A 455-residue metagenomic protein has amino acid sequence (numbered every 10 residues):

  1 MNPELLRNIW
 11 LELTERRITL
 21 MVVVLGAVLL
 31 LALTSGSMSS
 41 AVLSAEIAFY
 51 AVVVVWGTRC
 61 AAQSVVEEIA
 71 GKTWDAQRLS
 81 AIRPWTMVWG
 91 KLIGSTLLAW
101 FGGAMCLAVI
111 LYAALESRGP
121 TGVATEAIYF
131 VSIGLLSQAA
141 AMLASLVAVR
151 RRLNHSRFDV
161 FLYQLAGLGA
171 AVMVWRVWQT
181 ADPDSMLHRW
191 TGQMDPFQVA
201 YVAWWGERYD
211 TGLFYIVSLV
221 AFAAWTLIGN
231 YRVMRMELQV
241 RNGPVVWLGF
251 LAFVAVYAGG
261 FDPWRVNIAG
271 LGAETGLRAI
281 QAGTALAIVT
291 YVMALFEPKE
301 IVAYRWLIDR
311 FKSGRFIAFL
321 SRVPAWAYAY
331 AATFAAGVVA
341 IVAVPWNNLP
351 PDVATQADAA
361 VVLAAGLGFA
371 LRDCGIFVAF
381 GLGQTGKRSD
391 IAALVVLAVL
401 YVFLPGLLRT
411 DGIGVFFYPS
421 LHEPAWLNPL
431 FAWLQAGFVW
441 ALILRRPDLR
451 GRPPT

Functional and structural regions predicted by a protein language model:
M1-G71, K91-T455: Hydrophobic alpha-helical transmembrane segments of membrane proteins
A76-W85: Short helix-to-coil transition segments within interhelical loops that connect adjacent transmembrane helices
